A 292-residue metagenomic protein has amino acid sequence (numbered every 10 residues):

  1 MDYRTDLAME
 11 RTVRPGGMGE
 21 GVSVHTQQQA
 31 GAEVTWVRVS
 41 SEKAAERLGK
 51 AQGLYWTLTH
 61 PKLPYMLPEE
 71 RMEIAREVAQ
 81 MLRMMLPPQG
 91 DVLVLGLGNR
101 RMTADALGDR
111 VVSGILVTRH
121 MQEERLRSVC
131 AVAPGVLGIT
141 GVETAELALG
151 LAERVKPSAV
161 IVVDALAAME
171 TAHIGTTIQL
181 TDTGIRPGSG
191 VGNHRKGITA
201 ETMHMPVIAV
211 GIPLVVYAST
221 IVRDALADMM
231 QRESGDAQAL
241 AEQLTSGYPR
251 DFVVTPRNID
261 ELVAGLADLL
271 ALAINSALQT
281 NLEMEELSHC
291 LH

Functional and structural regions predicted by a protein language model:
M1-Q52, Y65: N-terminal amphipathic/basic leader segments beginning at the initiator methionine
K43-L86: An N-terminal, well-structured beta->alpha segment
T59-P61, D91-M102, A131-G135: Short glycine-rich or small-residue beta-strand-to-loop segments that form or flank ligand, phosphate, metal/Fe-S
E77, M81, T103-H120, T177-R186: A glycine- and small-aliphatic-rich helix-loop capping segment at beta-alpha/alpha-beta transitions that lines
L97-L107, G138-I139, A165-M169: Gly/Ser/Thr-rich loops at beta-strand to alpha-helix junctions that form or flank small-molecule/cofactor-binding
Q122-L137: Short helix-loop-beta-strand segments that form the rim/entrance of peptidase-like active sites
V132-A133, V162-H292: A structural signal for small-residue-enriched, beta-sheet-centric alpha/beta enzyme cores and oligomeric scaffold folds
A152, P157-S158: Proline-aspartate-enriched helix->loop->beta-strand connector
